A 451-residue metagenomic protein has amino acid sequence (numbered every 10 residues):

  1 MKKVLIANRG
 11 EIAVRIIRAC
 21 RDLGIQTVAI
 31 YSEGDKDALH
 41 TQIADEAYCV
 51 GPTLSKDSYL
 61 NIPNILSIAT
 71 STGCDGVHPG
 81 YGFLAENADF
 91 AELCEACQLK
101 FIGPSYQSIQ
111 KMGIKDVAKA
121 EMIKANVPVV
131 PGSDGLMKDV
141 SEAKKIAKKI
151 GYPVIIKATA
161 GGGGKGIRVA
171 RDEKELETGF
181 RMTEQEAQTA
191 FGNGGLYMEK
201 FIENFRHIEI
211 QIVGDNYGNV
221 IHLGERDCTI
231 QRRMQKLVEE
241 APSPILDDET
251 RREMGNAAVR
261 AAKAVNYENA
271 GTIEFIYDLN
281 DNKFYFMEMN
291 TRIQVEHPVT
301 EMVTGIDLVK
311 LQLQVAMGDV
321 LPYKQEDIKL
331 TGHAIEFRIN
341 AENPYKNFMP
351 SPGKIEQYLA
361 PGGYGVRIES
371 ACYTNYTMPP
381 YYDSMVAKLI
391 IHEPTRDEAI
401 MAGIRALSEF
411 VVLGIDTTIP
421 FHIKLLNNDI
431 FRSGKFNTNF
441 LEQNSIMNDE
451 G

Functional and structural regions predicted by a protein language model:
M1-K124, M137-K145: ATP-binding N-terminal substructure of ATP-dependent carboxylate-amine bond-forming enzymes
I6-L23, A47, T70-T72, E95 (+5 more regions): ATP-dependent carboxylate activation and anion-phosphoryl transfer catalytic cores that bind Mg-ATP to form
S58, F83, K111, L136 (+4 more regions): Alpha-helix initiation/capping motif
G132-S133: Conserved beta3 strand of the protein kinase N-lobe
V140-E142, I146, F205, L330: Catalytic core of soluble alpha/beta enzymes
K145-I155: Acidic/histidine-enriched active-site and ligand-binding environments that engage anionic O-linkages
